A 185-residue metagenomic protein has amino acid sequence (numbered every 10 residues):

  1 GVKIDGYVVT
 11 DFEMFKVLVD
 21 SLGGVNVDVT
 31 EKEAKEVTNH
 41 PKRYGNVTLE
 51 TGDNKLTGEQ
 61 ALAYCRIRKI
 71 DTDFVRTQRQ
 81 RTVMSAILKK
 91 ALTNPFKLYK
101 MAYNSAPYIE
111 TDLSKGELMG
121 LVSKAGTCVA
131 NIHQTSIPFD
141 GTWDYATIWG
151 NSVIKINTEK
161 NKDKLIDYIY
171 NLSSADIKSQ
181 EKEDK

Functional and structural regions predicted by a protein language model:
G1-G6, T51, R66-V75, L88-L92 (+2 more regions): Second-shell loop/turn segments in exported
G1-V2, D20-V27, I70, S85-T93 (+3 more regions): Sec-exported extracytoplasmic/periplasmic mature domains
I4-T10, V29-K32, P95-M101, D176-K182: Surface-exposed patches in mature extracellular/periplasmic domains of secreted proteins
G6-V9, A63-Y64, H133-P138: Structural recognition of the beta-strand scaffold that forms the well-ordered cores of secreted hydrolase catalytic
T10-D11, E117: Short, glycine/acidic-rich beta->alpha junctions
M14-M101: Flexible, polar/acidic helix-loop-strand segments at domain edges
N26, E33-V37, M101-S105, M119-S123 (+2 more regions): Residue-level signal for alpha-helical context at structural boundaries
L56, E110-K185: C-terminal solvent-exposed extensions
